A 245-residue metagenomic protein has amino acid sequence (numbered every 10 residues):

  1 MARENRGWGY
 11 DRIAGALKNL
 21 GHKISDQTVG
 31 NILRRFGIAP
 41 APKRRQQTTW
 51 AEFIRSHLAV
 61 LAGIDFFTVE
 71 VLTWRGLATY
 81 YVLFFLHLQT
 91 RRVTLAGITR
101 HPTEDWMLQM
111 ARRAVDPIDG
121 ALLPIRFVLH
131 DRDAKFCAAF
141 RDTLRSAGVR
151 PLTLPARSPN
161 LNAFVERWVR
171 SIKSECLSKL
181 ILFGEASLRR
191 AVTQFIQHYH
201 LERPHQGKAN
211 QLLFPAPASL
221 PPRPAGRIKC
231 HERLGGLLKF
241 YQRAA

Functional and structural regions predicted by a protein language model:
M1-A245: Charged DNA-binding/catalytic regions of mobile-element recombinases
